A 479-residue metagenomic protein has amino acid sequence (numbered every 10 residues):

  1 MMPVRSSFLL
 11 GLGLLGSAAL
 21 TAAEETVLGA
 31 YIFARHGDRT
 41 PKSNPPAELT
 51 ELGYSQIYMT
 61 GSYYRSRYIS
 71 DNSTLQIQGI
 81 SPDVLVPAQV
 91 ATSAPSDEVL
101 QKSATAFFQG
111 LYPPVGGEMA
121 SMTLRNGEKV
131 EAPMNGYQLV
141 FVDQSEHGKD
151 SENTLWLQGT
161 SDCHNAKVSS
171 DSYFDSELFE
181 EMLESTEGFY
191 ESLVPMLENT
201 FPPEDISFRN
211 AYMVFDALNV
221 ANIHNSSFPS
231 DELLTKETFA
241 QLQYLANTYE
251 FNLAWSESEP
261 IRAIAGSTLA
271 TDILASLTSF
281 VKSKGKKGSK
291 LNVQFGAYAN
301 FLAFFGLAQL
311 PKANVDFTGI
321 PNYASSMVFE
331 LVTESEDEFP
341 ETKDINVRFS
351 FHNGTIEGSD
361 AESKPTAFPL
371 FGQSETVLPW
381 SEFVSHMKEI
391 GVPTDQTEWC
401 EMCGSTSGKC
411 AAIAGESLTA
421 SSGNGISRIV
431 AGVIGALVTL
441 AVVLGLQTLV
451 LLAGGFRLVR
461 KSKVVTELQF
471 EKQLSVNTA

Functional and structural regions predicted by a protein language model:
M1-E25, G445-L449, T478-A479: Fungal secretory targeting signals
E24-Q89, P95-N292, Y298-A479: Signature for phosphate-centric chemistry
